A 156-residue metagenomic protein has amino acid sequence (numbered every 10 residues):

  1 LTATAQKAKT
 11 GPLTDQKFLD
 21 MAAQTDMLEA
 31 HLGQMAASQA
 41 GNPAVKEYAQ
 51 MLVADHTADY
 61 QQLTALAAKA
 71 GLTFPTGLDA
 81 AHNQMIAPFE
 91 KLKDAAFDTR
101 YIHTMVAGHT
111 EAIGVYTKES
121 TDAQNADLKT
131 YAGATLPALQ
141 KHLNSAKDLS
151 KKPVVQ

Functional and structural regions predicted by a protein language model:
L1-Q156: His/Met- and acidic-residue-enriched segments that coordinate or traffic transition-metal cofactors and support
